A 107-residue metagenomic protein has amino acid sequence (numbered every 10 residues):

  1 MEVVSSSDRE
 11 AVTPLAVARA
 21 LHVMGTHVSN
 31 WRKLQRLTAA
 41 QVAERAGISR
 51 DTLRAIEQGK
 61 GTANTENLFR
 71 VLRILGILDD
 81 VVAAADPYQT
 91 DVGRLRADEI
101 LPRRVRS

Functional and structural regions predicted by a protein language model:
M1-H22, V81-S107: N-terminal flexible/basic segments that precede or flank functional cores
M24, Q35: Flexible coil/turn residues that form the inter-helical turn or adjacent wing/linker of helix-turn-helix
V28, A39, R50, T65-L68: Helix-turn-helix DNA-binding elements, focusing on the entry/boundary residues of the two helices that contact DNA
R36-R54: Short alpha-helical DNA-recognition segment
E66-A83: DNA major-groove recognition helix of helix-turn-helix/homeodomain DNA-binding modules
